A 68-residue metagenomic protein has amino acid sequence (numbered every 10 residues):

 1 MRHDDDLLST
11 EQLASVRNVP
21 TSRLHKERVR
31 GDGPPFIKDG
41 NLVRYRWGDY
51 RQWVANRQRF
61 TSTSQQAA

Functional and structural regions predicted by a protein language model:
M1-K26, N56: Polyanion-binding surface elements
T21, P35-F36: Hydrophobic residues in alpha-helical membrane-spanning segments
R28, G40, V54-Q58: Short, flexible helix/strand-to-coil boundary loops that buttress conserved ligand/catalytic motifs in alpha/beta
G31-D32: The DNA-recognition helices of helix-turn-helix-type DNA-binding domains
F36-V43: Short Lys/Arg-enriched helix C-cap and helix-to-coil transition segments that create basic nucleic-acid-contact patches
G48-A68: A short, Lys/Arg-enriched interface patch at domain edges and termini
